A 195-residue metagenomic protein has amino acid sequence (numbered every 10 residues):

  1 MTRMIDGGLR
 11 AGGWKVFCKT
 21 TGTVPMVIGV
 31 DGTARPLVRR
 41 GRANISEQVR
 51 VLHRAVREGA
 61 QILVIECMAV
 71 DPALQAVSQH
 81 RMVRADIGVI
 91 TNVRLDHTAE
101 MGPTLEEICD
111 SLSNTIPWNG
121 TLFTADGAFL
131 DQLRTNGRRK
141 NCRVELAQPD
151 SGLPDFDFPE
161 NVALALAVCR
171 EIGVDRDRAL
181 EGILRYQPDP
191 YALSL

Functional and structural regions predicted by a protein language model:
M1-T2, D6, A165: Short, highly selective alpha-helical patches that border small-molecule cofactor pockets in redox/cofactor-processing
M4-G88, N92-D110, D131: ATP-dependent carboxylate-amine ligase catalytic core
R57-C67, D71, A85-S194: Acidic, Mg2+-coordinating active-site environments of NTP-dependent enzymes
